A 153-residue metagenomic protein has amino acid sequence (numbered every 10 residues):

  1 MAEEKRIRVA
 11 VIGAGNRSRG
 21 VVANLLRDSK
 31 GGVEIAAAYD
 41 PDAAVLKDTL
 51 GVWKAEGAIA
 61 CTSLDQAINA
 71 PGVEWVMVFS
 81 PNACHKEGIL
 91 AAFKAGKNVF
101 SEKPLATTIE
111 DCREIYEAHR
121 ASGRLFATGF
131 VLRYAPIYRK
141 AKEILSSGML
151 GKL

Functional and structural regions predicted by a protein language model:
M1-A55: N-terminal Rossmann-like dinucleotide-binding module
G13, K103, G148: Conserved G/P- and acidic residue-centered "switch" motifs that form tight phosphate/ATP-binding loops in soluble
N24, D28, T49-V52, A91-A95 (+2 more regions): Alpha-helical structural signal in soluble globular domains
V33, A58, K97, S122-L125: Short, well-ordered coil/turn segments that N-cap beta-strands
V33-I35, G57, V73-V76, L150-L153: Local beta-strand N-terminus motif with an aromatic residue
A55-E114, A118: Beta-loop-alpha module in the N-terminal Rossmann-like domain of NAD(P)-dependent dehydrogenases, especially those
A106-L153: A contiguous active-site-proximal alpha/beta segment in oxidoreductase catalytic domains
